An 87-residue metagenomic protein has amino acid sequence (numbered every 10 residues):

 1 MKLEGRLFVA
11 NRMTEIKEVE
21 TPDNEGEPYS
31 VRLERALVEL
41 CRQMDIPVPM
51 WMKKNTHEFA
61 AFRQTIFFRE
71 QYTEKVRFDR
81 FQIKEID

Functional and structural regions predicted by a protein language model:
M1-E20: Short, extreme N-terminal segment that most often corresponds to the first beta-strand
D23-L33: Short, surface-exposed linear segments at secondary-structure transitions and domain or protein termini
R32-D87: Acidic, low-complexity intrinsically disordered segments
